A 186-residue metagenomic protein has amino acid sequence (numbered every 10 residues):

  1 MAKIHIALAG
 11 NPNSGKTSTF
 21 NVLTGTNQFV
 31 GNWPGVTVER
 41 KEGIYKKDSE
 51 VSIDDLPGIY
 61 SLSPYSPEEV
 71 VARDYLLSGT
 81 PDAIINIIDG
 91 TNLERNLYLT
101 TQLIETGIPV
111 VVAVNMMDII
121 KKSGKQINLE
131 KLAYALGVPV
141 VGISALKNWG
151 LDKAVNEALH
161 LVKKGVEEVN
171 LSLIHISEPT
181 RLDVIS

Functional and structural regions predicted by a protein language model:
M1-P57: Conserved G1/Walker A P-loop phosphate-binding module
F20, L159-V162, S172-L173, S177: Non-catalytic terminal/linker segments enriched in charged/polar, low-complexity residues
G35, E39, S66-E69, L93-L97 (+2 more regions): Amphipathic alpha-helical transducer elements in NTP-driven molecular machines
G35, G58-I59, G90-E94, M116-I120 (+1 more regions): Conserved nucleotide-binding/hydrolysis micro-motifs of P-loop NTPases
E39-R40, I44-A83: Nucleotide-state-sensitive switch-loop elements of NTP-binding domains
R73-P139: Conserved C-terminal guanine-recognition region of P-loop GTPase G domains, centered on the G4
I120-V169: Canonical P-loop GTPase G-domain recognition
I174-S186: Single conserved hydrophobic/aromatic residue that forms the stacking wall/gate of nucleotide- or nucleobase-binding
